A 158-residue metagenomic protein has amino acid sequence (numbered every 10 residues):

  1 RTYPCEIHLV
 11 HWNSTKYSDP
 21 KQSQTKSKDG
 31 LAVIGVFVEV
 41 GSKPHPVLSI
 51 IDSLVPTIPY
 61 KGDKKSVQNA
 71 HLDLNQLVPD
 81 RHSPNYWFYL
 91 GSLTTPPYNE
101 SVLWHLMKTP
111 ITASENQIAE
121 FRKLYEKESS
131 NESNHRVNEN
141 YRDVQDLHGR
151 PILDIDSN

Functional and structural regions predicted by a protein language model:
R1-N158: Extracellular or lumenal secretory-pathway regions
